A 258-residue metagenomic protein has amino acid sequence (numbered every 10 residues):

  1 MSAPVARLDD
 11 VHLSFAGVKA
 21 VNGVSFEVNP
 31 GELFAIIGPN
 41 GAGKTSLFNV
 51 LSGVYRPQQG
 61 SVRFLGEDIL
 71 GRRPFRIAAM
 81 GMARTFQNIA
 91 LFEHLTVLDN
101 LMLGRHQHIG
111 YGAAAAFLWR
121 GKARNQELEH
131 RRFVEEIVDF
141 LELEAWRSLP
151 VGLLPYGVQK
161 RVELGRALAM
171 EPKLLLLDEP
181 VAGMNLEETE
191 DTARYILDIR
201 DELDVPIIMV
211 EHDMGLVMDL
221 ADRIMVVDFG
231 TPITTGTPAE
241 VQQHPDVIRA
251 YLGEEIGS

Functional and structural regions predicted by a protein language model:
S2-S258: Glycine-rich phosphate-binding loops of nucleotide-dependent enzymes
